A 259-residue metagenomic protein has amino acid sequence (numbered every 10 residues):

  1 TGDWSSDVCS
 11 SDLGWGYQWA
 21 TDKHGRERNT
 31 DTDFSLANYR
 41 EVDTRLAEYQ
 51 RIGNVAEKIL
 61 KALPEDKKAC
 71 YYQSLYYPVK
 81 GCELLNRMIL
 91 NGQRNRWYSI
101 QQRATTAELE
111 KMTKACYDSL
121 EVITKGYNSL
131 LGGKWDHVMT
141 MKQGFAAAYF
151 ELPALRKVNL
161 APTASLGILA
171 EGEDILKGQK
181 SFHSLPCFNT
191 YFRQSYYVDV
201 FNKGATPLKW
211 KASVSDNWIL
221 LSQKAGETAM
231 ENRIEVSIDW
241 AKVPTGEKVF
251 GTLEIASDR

Functional and structural regions predicted by a protein language model:
T1, S5-Y98, A104-T105, L109-M112: Catalytic-domain carbohydrate-binding cleft regions of carbohydrate-active enzymes
G2-S10, M112-A115, E121-G167: Short, small-residue-biased leader/transition segments that mark boundaries at the very start of proteins
L85-N91, N95, S119-L130: Amphipathic alpha-helical coiled-coil segments
Q143-K203, W240-T245: Beta-sheet-dominated interaction scaffolds and their linkers
R193, E231, G246-F250: Extracellular Ig-like/FN3 beta-sandwich strand-entry sites
S195, P207-K211, F250: Exposed beta-strand and adjacent loop surfaces of beta-rich binding modules that mediate intermolecular recognition
V198, P244-R259: A short beta-strand micro-motif common to beta-rich folds, especially ectodomain repeats
K203-E235: Surface-exposed binding patches on compact interaction domains or structured appendages
